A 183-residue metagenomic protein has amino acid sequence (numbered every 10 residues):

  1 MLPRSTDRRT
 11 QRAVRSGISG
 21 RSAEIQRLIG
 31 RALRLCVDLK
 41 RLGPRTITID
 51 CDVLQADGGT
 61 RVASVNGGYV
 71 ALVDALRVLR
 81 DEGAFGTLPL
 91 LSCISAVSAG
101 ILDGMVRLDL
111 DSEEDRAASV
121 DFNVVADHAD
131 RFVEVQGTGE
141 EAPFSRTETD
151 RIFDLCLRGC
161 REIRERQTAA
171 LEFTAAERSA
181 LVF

Functional and structural regions predicted by a protein language model:
M1-L42, F132, Q136-D150, D154: Glycine-rich, flexible beta-strand/loop modules in the N-terminal catalytic cores of phosphate-handling
Q11-S16, N66, S112-E113: Short intrinsically disordered coil segments
S16-A23, R27, G43, G58-V62 (+2 more regions): Short, amphipathic alpha-helical segments
G30, R41-A56: Glycine- and acidic-rich phosphate- and metal-coordinating loops
R31-C36, A75-L79, G159-E162: Conserved, well-folded catalytic cores of nucleic-acid-processing and energy-transducing macromolecular machines
R41, G59-A63, V73-A75, A84-F183: A structural signal for small-residue-enriched, beta-sheet-centric alpha/beta enzyme cores and oligomeric scaffold folds
D50-Q55, G59-V78: Conserved mixed alpha/beta catalytic, RNA-binding, or beta-rich assembly cores of soluble enzyme, regulatory
